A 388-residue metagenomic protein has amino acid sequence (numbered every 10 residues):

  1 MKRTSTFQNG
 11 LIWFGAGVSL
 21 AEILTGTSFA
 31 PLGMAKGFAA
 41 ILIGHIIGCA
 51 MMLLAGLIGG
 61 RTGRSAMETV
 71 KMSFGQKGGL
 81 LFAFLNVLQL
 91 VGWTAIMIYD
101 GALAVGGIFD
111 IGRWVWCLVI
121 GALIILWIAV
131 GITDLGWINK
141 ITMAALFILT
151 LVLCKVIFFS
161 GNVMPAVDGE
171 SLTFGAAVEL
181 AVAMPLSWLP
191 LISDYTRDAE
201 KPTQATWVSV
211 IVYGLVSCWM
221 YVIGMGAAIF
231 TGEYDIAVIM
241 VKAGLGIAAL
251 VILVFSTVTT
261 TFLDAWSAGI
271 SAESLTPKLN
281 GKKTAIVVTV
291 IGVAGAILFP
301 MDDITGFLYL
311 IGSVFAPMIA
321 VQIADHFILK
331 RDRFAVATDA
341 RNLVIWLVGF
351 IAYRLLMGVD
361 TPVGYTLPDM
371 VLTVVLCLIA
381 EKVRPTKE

Functional and structural regions predicted by a protein language model:
M1-K36, D134, T173-V178, P190 (+2 more regions): Membrane-interface "cap" regions at the ends of multi-pass membrane proteins
I12-G17, F82-V87, I108-G131, A144-C154 (+3 more regions): Transmembrane alpha-helical segments of multi-pass small-molecule transport proteins
T27-L57, G78, Y213, P368 (+1 more regions): Extracellular loop-to-transmembrane helix junctions
T27-P31, L57, I96, D100-I108 (+6 more regions): Membrane-water interface regions at transmembrane-helix termini and the short interhelical loops of multi-pass membrane
L42-F74, L81-V87, E381-T386: Juxtamembrane transmembrane-helix boundary signature
G78-R113, V258-S274: Hydrophobic transmembrane alpha-helices that form the core helical bundles of multi-pass secondary transporters
V115-I157, D168-G169, T206-Y213, L308-A320 (+1 more regions): Membrane-interface loop-to-helix entry segments
G169, A320-E388: C-terminal membrane-solvent junction of multi-pass transporters and transport-like membrane proteins
